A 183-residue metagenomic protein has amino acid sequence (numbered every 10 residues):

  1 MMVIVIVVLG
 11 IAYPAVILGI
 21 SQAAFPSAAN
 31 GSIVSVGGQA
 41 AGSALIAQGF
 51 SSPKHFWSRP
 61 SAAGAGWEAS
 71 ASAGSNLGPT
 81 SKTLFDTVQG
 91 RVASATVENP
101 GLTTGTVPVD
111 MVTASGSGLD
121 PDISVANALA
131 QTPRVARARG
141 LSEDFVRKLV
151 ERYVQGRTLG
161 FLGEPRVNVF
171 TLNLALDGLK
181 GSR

Functional and structural regions predicted by a protein language model:
M1, G116, I123-S124, N173-L174 (+1 more regions): Short leucine-rich amphipathic alpha-helices used at interfaces
M1-V8: Membrane-entry signal-anchor segments at the cytosolic-membrane interface, especially the N-terminal signal anchor
G10, A15-Q131, A138, F145 (+1 more regions): Flexible, solvent-exposed loop/hinge segments and secondary-structure transition points
A130, R134-R183: Extracytoplasmic/periplasmic C-terminal soluble domains
